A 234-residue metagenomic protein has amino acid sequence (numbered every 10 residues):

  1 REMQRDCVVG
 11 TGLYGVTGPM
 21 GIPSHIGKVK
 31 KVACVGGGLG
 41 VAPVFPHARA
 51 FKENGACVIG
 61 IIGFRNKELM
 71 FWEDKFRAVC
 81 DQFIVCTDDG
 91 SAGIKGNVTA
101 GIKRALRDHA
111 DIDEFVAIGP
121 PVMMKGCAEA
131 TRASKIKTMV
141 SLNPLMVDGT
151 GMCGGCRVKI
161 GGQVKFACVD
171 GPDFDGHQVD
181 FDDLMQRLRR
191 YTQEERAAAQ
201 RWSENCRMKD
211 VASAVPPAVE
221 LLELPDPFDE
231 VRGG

Functional and structural regions predicted by a protein language model:
R1-V32: FAD-binding FR-type
V16-T17, V35-G36, I61-G63: Short beta-strand segments
M20, L39, R65-N66, V122: Short, glycine/serine-rich, charged loops/turns that create anion-binding and catalytic segments at active sites
V32, V58-I59, F83, T138: Hydrophobic anchor at the start of a short beta-strand that flanks the dinucleotide cofactor-binding loop
V32-V41: Short, glycine-rich nucleotide/cofactor-binding loops
V41-H47, M123-G126: Short glycine/serine/threonine-rich phosphate/pyrophosphate-binding segments that cradle anionic phosphate groups
A50-V58: Conserved S-adenosyl-L-methionine
N66-G234: Reductase modules of NAD(P)H-dependent flavoproteins
